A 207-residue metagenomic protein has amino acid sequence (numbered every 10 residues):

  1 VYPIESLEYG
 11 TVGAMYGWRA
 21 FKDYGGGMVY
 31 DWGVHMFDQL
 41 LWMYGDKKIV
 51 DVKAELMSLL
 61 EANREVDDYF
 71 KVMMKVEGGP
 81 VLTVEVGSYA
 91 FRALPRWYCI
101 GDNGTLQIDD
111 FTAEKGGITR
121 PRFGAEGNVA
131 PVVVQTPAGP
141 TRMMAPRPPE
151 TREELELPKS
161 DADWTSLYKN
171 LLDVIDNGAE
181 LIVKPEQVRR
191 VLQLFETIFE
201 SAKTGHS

Functional and structural regions predicted by a protein language model:
V1-L7, L56-L60, G78-P80, S88-A90 (+2 more regions): Glycine-rich beta-alpha junction loops
V1-R64, G205: Predominantly a Rossmann-like dinucleotide-binding segment in NAD(P)-dependent oxidoreductases
V34, E61, E85-A93: Glycine-rich phosphate/pyrophosphate-binding beta-alpha loops
M36-F37, W164-K169, F195-E196: A general structural signal for well-ordered alpha-helical segments in protein cores
E65-Y69: A short, glycine/Asx- and small/polar-enriched loop/turn that sits immediately N-terminal to a beta-strand
K71, V76, Y98-E186: C-terminal glycine/acidic-rich active-site capping loop/insertion
E200-S207: C-terminal capping/lid region of NAD(P)-dependent oxidoreductase domains
